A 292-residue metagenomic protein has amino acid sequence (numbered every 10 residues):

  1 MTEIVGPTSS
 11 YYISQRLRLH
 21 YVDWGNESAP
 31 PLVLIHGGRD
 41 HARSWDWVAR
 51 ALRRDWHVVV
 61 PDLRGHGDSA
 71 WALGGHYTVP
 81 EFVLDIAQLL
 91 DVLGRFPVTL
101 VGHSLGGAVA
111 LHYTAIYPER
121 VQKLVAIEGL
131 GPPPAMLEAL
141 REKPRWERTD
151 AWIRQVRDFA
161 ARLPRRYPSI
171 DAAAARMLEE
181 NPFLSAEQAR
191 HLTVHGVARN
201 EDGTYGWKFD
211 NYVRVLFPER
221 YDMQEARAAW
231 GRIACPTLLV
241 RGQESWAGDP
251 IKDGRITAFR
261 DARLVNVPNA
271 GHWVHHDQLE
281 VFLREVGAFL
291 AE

Functional and structural regions predicted by a protein language model:
M1-L32, R53-W56, G94-P97, G131 (+2 more regions): Alpha/beta-hydrolase fold catalytic core
Q15, V22, R50, V59-L105 (+3 more regions): Active-site loop/oxyanion-hole signature of alpha/beta-hydrolase fold enzymes
V22-W71, G75, R255: Conserved HGGG/HGGXW glycine-rich cap/lid loop of the alpha/beta-hydrolase fold
G107-P118, L124: Short glycine-enriched nucleophile-adjacent loop and the immediately C-terminal alpha-helix near the catalytic center
Q122-P168: Flexible "cap/lid" loop of the alpha/beta hydrolase fold
A161-R220: Conserved alpha/beta-hydrolase catalytic His-Asp/Glu region
R227, G231-A270: Conserved loop-alpha-helix segment in the C-terminal half of the alpha/beta-hydrolase fold that carries the catalytic
V267-L283: Catalytic histidine-centered segment of alpha/beta-hydrolase-like enzymes
